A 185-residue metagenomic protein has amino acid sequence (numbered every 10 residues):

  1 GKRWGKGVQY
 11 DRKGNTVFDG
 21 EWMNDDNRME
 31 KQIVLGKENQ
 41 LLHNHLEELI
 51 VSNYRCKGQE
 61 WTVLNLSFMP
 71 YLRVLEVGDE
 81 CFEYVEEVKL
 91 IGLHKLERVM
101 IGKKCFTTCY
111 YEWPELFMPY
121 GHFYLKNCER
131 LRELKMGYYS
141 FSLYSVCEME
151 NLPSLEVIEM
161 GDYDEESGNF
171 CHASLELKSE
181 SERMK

Functional and structural regions predicted by a protein language model:
G1-K2, E21-D26, E80, L93 (+3 more regions): Short gly/acidic/polar-rich coil/turn motifs that serve as flexible hinges in modular proteins
G1-V34: Glycine/tyrosine- and acidic-biased, solvent-exposed loop/turn segments at the edges of beta-strands
K2-K6, N27-R28, F117-P119, L143 (+1 more regions): Short, solvent-exposed linear patches
N39-E87, L93, F106-C109: LRR N-terminal entry segment and analogous cap-like coil->beta motifs
L46, W61, L72, V85 (+8 more regions): Conserved hydrophobic position(s) of the canonical leucine-rich repeat
I101-G121, G161-K178: Acidic/polar low-complexity surface segments
